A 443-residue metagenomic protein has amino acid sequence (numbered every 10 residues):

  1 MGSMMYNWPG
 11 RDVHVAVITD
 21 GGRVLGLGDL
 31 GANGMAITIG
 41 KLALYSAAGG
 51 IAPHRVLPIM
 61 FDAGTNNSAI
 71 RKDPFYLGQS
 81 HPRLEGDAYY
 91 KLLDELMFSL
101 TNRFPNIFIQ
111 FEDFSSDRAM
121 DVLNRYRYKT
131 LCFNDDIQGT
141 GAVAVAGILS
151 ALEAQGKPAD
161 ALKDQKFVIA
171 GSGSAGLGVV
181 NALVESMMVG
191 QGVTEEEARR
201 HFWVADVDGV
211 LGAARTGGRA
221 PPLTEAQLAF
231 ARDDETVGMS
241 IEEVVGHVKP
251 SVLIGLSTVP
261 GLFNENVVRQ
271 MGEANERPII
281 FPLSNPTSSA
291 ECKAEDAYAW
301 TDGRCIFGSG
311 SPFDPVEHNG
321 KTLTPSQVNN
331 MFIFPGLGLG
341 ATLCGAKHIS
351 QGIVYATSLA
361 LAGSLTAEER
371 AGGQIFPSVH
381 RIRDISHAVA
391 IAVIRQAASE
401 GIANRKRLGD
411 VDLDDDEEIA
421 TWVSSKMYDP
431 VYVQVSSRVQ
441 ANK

Functional and structural regions predicted by a protein language model:
M1, G34-T38, L42, E85-L93 (+15 more regions): Generic structural signal for well-ordered, non-membrane alpha-helical segments in soluble metabolic enzymes
M1-Q165: Glycine/serine-rich phosphate-binding loop and adjoining beta1-alpha1 elements at the start of nucleotide-handling
N7-W8, T38-K41, Y45-A52, L96-R103 (+18 more regions): Change "in soluble alpha/beta enzymes" to "in soluble alpha/beta proteins
A16-D20, M60-D62, Q110-E112, A170 (+4 more regions): Short beta-strand segments
I59-M60, A69-P82, Q110, A119-D121 (+3 more regions): Terminal amphipathic helices with adjacent charged low-complexity linkers/tails
K129, N134-V252, N442: Glycine-rich phosphate/diphosphate-binding loop of Rossmann-like nucleotide-binding domains
D135-D136, L152-P158, P278, P282-E417 (+2 more regions): Adenosine-phosphate binding glycine-rich loop
A229-G320: Rossmann-like adenosine-cofactor binding region
